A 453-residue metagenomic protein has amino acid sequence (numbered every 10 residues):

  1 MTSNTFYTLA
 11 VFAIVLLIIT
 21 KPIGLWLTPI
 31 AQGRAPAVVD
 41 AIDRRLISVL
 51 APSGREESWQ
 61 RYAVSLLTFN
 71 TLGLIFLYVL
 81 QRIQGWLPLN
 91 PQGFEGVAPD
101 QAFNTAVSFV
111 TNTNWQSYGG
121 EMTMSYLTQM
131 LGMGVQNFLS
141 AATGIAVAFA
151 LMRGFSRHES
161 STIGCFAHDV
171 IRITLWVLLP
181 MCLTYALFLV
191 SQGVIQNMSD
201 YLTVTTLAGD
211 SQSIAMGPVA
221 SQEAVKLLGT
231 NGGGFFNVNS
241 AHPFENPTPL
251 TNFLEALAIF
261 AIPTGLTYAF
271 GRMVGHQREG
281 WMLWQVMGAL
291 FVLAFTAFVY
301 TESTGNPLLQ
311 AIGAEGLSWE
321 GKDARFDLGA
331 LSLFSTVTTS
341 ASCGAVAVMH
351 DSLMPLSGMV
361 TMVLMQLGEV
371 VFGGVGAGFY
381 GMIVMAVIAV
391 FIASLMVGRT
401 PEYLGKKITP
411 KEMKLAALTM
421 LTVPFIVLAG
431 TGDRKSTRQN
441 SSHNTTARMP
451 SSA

Functional and structural regions predicted by a protein language model:
M1-R438, N444, S452-A453: Membrane-proximal intracellular helices of multi-pass ion channels
